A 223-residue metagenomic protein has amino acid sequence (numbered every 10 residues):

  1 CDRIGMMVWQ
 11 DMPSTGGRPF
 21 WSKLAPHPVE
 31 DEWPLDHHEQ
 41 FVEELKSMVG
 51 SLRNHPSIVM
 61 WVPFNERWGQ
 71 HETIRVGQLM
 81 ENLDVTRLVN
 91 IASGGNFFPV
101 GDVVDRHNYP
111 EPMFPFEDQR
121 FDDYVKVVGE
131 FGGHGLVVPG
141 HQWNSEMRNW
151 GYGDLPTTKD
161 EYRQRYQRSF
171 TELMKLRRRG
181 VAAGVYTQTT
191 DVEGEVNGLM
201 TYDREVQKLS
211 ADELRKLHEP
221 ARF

Functional and structural regions predicted by a protein language model:
D2-L209, E213, L217: Substrate-binding/catalytic cleft of secreted carbohydrate-active enzymes, primarily glycoside hydrolases
L217, A221-F223: Beta-rich accessory regions
